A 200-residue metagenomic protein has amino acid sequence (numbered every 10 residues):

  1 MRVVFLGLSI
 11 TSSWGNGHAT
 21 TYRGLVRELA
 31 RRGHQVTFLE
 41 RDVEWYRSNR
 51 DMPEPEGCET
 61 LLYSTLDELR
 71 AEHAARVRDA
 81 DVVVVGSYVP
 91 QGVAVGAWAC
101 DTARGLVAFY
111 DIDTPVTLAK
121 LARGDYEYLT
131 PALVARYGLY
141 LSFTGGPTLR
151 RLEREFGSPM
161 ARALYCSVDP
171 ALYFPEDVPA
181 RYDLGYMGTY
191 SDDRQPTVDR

Functional and structural regions predicted by a protein language model:
M1-G15: Nucleotide-activated donor-dependent transferases that construct or modify glycoconjugates
R2-F5, R104, R181-D183: Residues that mark the start of a beta-strand
L6, F143, M187-T189: Short hydrophobic "strand-cap" motifs at the C-terminus of beta-strands
L8, R41, I112, C166 (+1 more regions): Cofactor-binding loop segments of dinucleotide-utilizing enzymes, especially the Rossmann-like FAD- and NAD(P)+-binding
G15, Y22-R27, T37-F156, L172: Extended catalytic core of nucleotide-activated donor transferases of GT-like folds
T21, R27, R151, S167-R200: Conserved catalytic-core segment of nucleotide-activated headgroup transferases in glycan assembly
P159-C166: Short hydrophobic/aromatic-enriched beta-strand-loop microsegments
